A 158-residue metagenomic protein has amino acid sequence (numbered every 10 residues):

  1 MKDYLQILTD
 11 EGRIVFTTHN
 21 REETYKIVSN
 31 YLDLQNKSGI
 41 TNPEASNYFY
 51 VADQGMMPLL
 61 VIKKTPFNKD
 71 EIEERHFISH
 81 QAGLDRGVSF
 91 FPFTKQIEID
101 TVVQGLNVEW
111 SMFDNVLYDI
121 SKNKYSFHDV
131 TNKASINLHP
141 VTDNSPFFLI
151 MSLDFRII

Functional and structural regions predicted by a protein language model:
M1-D10: A short glycine-rich, Lys/Arg-flanked "PGG" loop and its adjoining helix->strand segment in the class I
K2, E23-Y50: Conserved Class I S-adenosyl-L-methionine
E11-T18: Conserved beta-strand signature within the Rossmann-like core of class I S-adenosyl-L-methionine
E22-E23, F67: Glycine-/small-residue-rich active-site loops that bind phosphorylated ligands and cofactors
K37-I158: Soluble small-group transferase modules, centered on the S-adenosyl donor enzyme superfamily
